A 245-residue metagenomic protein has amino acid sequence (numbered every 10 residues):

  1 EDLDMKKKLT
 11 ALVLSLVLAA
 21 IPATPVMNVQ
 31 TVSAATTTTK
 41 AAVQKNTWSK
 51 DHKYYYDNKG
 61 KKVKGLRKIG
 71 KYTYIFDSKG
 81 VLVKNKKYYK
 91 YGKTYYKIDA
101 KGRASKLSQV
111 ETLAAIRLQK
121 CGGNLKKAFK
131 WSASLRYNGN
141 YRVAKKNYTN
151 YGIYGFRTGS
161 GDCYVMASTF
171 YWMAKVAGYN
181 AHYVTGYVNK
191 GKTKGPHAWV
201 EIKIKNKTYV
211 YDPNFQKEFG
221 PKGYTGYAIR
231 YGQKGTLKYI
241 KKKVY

Functional and structural regions predicted by a protein language model:
D2-L9: Positively charged n-region of N-terminal signal peptides that target proteins for export
T10-I116, G186-Y187, G191-K205, F215-Q216 (+1 more regions): Extracellular adhesion/carbohydrate-binding repeat motifs centered on closely spaced tryptophans
L107-F156: Secondary-structure boundary elements
A128, G159-A174: Active-site nucleophilic cysteine motif
F156-G159, K190-K192: A glycine-rich, coil/turn loop motif that links secondary-structure elements
S168-K234: Hydrophobic/aromatic-rich core segments of domains that either
Y231-Y245: Low-complexity, Gly/Ser/Thr/Pro-rich intrinsically disordered linker/tail segments
